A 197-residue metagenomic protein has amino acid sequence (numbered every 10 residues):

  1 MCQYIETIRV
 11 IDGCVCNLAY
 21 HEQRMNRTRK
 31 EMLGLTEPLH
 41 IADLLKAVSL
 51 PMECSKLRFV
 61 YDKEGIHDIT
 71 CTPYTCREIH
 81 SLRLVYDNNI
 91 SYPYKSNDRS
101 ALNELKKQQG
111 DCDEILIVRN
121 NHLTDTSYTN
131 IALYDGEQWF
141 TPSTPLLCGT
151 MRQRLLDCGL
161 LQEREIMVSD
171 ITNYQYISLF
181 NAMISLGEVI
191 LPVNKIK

Functional and structural regions predicted by a protein language model:
M1-K56, V60-K197: Helix-start/capping segments and mature chain N-termini
